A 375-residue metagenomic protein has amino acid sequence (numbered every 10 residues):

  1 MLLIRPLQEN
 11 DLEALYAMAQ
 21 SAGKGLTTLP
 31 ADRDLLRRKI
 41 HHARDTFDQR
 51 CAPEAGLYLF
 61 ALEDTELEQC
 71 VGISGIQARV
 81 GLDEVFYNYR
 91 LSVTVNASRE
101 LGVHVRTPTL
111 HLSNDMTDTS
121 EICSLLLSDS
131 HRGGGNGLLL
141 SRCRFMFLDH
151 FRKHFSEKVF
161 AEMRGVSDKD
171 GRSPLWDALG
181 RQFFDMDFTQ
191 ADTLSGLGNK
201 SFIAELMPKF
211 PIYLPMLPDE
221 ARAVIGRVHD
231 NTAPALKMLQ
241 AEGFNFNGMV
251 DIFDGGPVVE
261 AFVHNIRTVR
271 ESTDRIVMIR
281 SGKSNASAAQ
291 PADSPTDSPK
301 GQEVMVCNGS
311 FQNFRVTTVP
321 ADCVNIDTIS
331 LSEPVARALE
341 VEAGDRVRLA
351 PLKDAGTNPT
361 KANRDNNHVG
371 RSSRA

Functional and structural regions predicted by a protein language model:
L3-L15, T28: A short beta-loop-alpha structural element at the N-terminal edge of CoA-dependent acyl/N-acetyltransferase catalytic
T28-V71, G75-R90: Active-site rim helix/loop that mediates acceptor-substrate recognition in acyltransferases
A78-S124, T189-L197, M207: Conserved acyl-donor/pantetheine-binding loop and adjacent beta-alpha core of acyl/acetyltransferases and related
M116-L125, F145-R164, P174, A223-G226: Conserved GNAT acetyl-CoA-binding A-motif
L127, G133-L148: Conserved acetyl-CoA-binding loop-helix of GNAT-fold acetyltransferases
Y213-S287: Anionic-ligand-binding alpha/beta catalytic cores of soluble enzymes and soluble regulatory domains that recognize
I276-A292, P320-G344: Short beta-strand-centered segments at strand-helix junctions
G301, E342-V347: Loop/turn positions that initiate beta-strands
